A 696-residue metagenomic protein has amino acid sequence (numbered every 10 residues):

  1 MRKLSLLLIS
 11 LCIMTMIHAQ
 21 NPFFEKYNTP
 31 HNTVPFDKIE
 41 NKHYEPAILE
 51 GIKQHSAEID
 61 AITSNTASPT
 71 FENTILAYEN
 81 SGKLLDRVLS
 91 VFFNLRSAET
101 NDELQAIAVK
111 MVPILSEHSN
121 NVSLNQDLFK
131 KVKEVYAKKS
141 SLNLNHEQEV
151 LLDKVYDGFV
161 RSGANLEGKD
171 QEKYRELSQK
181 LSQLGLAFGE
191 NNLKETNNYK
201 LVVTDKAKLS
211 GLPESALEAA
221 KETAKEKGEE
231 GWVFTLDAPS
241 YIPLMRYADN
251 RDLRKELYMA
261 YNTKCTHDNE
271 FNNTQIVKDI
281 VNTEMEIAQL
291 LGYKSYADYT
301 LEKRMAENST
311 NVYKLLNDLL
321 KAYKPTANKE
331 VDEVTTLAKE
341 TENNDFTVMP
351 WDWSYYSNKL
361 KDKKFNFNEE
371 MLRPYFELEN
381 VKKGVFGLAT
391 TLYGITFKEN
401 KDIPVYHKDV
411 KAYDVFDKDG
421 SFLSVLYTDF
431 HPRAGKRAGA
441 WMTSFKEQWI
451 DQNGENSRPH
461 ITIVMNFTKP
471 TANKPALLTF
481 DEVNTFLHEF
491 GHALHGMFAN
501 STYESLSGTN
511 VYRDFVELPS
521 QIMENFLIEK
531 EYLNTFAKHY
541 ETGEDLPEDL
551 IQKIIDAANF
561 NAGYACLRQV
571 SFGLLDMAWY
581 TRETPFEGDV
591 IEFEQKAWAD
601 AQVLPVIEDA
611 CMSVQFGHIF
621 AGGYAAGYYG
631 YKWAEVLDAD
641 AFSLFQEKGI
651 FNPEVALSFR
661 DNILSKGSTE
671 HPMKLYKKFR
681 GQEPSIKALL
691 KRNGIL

Functional and structural regions predicted by a protein language model:
M1-Q20: Bacterial Sec-dependent N-terminal signal peptides
Q20-H43, E50, S210, G231-V233 (+9 more regions): C-terminal, non-catalytic "cap/extension" segments appended to globular domains
Q20-P213, E218, F645: N-terminal helix-rich structural modules
N28-H43, F92-M111, E134-E176, T235-Q275 (+6 more regions): Short His/Asp/Glu-rich catalytic/ion-coordination signatures at enzyme active sites or charged loops
A61-T66, T70, Y296, E399-D402 (+2 more regions): Surface-exposed patches in mature extracellular/periplasmic domains of secreted proteins
L84-N94, D153, D157, M259 (+3 more regions): Short, hydrophobic/amphipathic alpha-helical patches that form generic packing surfaces within helical domains
L151, Q183, E190, E195-T235 (+7 more regions): Active-site-proximal, well-structured secondary-structure segments within enzyme catalytic domains
T468-F486: Short pre-active-site segment immediately N-terminal to the catalytic Zn-binding motif
